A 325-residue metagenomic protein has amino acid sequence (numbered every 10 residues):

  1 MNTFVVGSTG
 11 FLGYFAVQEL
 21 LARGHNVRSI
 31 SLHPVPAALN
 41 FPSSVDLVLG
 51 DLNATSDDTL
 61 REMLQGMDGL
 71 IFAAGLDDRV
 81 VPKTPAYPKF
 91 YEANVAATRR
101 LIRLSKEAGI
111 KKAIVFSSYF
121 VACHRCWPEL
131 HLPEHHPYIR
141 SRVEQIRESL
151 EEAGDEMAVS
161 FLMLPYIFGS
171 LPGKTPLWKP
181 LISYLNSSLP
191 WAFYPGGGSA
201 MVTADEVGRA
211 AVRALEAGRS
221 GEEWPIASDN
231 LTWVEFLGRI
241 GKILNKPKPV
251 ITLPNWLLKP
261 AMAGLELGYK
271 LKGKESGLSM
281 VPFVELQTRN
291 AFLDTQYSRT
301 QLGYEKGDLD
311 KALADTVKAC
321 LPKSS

Functional and structural regions predicted by a protein language model:
T3-R23: N-terminal Rossmann NAD(P)H-binding glycine-rich loop of SDR-like oxidoreductase domains
L12, L70, V207, A211 (+4 more regions): Non-catalytic, hydrophobic alpha-helical segments
V45-A96, R100, A122-H124: NAD(P)H-binding glycine-rich loop region in Rossmannoid oxidoreductase-like domains and their noncatalytic homologs
A96-S141, S160: Conserved Rossmann-fold NAD(P)-dependent oxidoreductase catalytic core, especially the SDR/UDP-sugar
C126-D229: Oxidoreductase cofactor-interface core, primarily capturing Rossmann-like NAD(P)-dependent enzymes
G198-D205, W224-I243, T252-M262, G307: Substrate-binding strand-loop-helix patch in Rossmann-like NAD(P)-dependent oxidoreductase/epimerase domains
G238-T288: Terminal hydrophobic/aromatic helix or amphipathic segment near a protein terminus
F292-S325: Amphipathic terminal alpha-helices
